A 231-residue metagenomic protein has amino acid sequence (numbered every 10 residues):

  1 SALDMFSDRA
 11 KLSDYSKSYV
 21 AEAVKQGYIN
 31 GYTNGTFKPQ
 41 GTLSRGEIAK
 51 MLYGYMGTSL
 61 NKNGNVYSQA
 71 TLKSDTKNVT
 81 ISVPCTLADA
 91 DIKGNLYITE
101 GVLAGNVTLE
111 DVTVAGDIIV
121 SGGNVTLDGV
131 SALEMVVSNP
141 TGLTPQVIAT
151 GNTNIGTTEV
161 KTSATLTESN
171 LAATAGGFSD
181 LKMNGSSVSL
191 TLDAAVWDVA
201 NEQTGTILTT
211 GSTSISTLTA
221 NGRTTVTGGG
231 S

Functional and structural regions predicted by a protein language model:
S1-K17, N30-T42, G54-N65, L96: Feature responds to low-complexity, polar/acidic, surface-exposed segments characteristic of secreted/exported proteins
V20-A21: Hydrophobic core segments within long, regular secondary-structure runs in both alpha- and beta-rich folds
G27: Phosphate/pyrophosphate-binding loop motifs in nucleotide- or prenyl diphosphate-using proteins
L60-S231: Extended beta-solenoid/beta-helix repeat architectures
